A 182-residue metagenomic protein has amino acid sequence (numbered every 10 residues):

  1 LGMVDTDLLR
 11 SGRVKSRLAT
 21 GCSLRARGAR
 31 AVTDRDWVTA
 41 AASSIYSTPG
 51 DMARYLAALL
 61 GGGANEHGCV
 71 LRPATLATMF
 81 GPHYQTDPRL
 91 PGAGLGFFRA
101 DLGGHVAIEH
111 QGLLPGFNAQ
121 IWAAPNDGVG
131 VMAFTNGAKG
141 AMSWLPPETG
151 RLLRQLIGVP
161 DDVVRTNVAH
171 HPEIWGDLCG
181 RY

Functional and structural regions predicted by a protein language model:
L1, S23-R30: Short, charged, amphipathic alpha-helices and their helix-cap/turn boundaries
L1-G21, V70-A74: Active-site helix/loop module of the DD-peptidase/beta-lactamase fold, centered on the serine-lysine SxxK catalytic
L8, R30-R181: Catalytic loop of the DD-peptidase/beta-lactamase superfamily, centered on the K-T-G motif and neighboring
G21-C22, S47: Fold-level recognition of mixed alpha/beta catalytic cores in primary-metabolism enzymes, strongest
